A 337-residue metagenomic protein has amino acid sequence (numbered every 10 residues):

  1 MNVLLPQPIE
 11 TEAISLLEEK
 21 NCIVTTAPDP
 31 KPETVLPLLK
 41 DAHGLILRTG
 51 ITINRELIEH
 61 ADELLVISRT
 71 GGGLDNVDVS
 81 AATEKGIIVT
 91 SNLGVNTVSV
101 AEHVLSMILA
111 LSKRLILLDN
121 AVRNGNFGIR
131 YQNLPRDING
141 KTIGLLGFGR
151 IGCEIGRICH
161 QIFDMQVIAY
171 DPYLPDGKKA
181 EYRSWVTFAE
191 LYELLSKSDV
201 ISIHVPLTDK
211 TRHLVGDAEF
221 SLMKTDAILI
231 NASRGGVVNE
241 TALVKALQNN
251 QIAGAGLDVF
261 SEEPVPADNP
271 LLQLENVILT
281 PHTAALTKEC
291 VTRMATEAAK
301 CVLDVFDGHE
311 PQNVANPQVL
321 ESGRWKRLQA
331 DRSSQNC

Functional and structural regions predicted by a protein language model:
M1-T90, S196, G216, L222 (+1 more regions): An N-terminal-biased, well-structured beta-alpha scaffold segment characteristic of Rossmann-like dinucleotide-binding
N2-V3, C22-T26, T97, I168-Y170 (+2 more regions): Structural/interface elements that position substrates and couple domains in central-metabolism enzymes
G50, G72, D199, V205-L207 (+2 more regions): Short glycine-/small-residue-rich Rossmann-like dinucleotide-binding loops
I58, D62-L65, V77-V89, I203 (+1 more regions): Beta-strand-loop-alpha-helix segment that lines the small-molecule cofactor/substrate pocket of alpha/beta enzymes
K85, L93-T142, E154-I158, I162 (+2 more regions): Phosphate-binding beta-alpha-beta segment of Rossmann-like dinucleotide-binding domains, i.e., the NAD(P)
V89, D226-C337: Rossmann-like dinucleotide-binding domain for NAD(H)/NADP(H)
Q132-T225, N336-C337: Rossmann-like dinucleotide/phosphate-binding beta-alpha-beta segment
